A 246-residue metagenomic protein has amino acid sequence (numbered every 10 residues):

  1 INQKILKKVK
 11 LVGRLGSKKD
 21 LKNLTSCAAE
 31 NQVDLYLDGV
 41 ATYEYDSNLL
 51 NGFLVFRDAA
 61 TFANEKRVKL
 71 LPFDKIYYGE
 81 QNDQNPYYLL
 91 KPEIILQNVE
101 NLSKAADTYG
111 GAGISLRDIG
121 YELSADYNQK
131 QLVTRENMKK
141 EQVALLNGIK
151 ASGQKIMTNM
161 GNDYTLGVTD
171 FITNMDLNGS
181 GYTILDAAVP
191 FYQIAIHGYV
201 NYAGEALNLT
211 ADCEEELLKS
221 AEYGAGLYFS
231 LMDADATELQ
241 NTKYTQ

Functional and structural regions predicted by a protein language model:
I1-K4, K104, A112-I114: N-terminal structural segment of carbohydrate-active enzymes
N2, N51-G52: Extended amphipathic alpha-helical coiled-coil/heptad-repeat regions
N2-Y36, Q129-L132, K139-L145: Aromatic-lined substrate-binding rim segments of carbohydrate-active enzymes
N31, A41-L49, V55-G111, G120-Q246: Active-site-proximal substrate-binding groove within the catalytic cores of carbohydrate-active enzymes
